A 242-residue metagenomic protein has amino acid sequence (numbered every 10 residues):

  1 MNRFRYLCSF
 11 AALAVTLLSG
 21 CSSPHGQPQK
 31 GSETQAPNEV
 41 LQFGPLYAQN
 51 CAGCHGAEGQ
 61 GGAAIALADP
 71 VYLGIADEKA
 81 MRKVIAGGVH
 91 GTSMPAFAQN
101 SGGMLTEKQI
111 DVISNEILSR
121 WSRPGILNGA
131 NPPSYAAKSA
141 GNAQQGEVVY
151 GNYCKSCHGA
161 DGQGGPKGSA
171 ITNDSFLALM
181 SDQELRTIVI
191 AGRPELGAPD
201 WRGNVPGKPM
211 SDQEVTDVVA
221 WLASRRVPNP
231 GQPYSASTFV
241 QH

Functional and structural regions predicted by a protein language model:
M1-A11: Bacterial N-terminal signal peptides that target proteins for export
L17-G20: C-terminal motif of bacterial Sec signal peptides marking the signal peptidase cleavage site
S23, G53-G56, D69, N115 (+2 more regions): Disulfide-rich extracellular modules and peptides
P24-E33, P37-L41, P45-A48, P95-D161 (+3 more regions): Flexible coil segments in periplasmic/lumen-exposed cytochrome c-class electron-transfer proteins
V40, G44, G56, Q60-A86 (+3 more regions): Gly/Gly-Pro-rich "capping" loops immediately C-terminal to redox-active cysteine motifs in periplasmic/lumenal
A48-C51, A64, G91, G151 (+2 more regions): Disulfide-stabilized extracellular ectodomain repeats and their linkers
V89-H90, W121, R193: Short alpha-helix boundary/capping elements
